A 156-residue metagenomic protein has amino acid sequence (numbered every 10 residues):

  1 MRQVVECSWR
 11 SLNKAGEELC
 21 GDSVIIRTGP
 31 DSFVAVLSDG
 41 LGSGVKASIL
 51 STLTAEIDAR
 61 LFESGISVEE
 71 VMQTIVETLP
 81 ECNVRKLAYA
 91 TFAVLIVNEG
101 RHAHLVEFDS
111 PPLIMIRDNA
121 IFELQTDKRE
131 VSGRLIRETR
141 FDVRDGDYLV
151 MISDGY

Functional and structural regions predicted by a protein language model:
M1-E18: Regulatory cytosolic signal-relay segments
Q3-E6, G29-S32, N98-A103, R144-D147: Beta-strand-turn-beta hairpins that frame and shape the catalytic cleft of phosphate-ester-processing enzymes
A15-G16, G40-S48, G155-Y156: Short acidic, Gly/Ser-rich segments with clustered Asp/Glu that frequently serve as metal-coordination loops in enzyme
E17-P30, E123-Y156: Acidic loop->beta-strand submotif enriched in PP2C/PPM serine/threonine phosphatases
C20, I49-N119, R129-E130, I136-R137: Catalytic core of PPM/PP2C metal-dependent serine/threonine phosphatase domains
I25-V36, S43-I49: N-terminal glycine-rich anion-binding loops that anchor highly charged ligand groups
A35-G40, I57, D154: MIDAS-like acidic motif and immediate structural context at the N-terminus of von Willebrand factor A/I domains
V36, E107, L149-M151: Residue-level marker for buried hydrophobic side chains located in beta-strands that build the well-ordered beta-sheet
